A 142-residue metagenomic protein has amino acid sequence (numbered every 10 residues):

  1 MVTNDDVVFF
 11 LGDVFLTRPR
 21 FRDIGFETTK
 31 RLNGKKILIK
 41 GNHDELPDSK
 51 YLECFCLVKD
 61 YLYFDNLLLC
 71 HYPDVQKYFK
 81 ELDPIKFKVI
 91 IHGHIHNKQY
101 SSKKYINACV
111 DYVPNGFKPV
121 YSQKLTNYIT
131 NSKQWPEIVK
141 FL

Functional and structural regions predicted by a protein language model:
M1-L62: Core catalytic region of metal-dependent phosphoesterases/phosphodiesterases, especially metallo-beta-lactamase-like
S49-L142: Conserved beta-sheet core of the metallophosphoesterase superfamily
